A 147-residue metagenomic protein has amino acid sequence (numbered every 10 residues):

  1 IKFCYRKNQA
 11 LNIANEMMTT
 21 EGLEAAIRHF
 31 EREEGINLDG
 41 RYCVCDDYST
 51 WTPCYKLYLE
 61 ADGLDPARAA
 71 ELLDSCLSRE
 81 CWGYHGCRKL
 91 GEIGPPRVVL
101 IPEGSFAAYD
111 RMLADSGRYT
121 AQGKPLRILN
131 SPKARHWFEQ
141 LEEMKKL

Functional and structural regions predicted by a protein language model:
I1-L147: AMP-binding adenylation
